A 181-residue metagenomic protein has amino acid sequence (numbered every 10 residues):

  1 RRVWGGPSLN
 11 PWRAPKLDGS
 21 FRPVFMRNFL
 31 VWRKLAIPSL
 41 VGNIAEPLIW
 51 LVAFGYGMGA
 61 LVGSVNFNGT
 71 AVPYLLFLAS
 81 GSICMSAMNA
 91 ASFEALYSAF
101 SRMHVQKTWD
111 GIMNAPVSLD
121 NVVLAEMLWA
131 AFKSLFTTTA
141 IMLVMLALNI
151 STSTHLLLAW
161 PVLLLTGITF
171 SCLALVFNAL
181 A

Functional and structural regions predicted by a protein language model:
V3-A181: Hydrophobic transmembrane alpha-helices and immediately adjacent juxtamembrane helices of multi-pass inner-membrane
